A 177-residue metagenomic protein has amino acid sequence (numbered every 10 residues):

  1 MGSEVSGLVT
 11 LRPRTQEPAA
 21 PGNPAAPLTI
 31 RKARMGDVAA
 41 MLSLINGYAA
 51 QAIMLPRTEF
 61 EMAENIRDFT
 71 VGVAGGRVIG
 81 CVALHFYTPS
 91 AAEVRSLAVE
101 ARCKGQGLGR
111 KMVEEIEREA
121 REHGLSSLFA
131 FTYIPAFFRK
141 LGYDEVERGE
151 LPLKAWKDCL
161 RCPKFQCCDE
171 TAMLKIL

Functional and structural regions predicted by a protein language model:
G7-L55, V73, E170-A172: Short amphipathic alpha-helix that is part of the acyltransferase structural core
T29, E122-L128: Short active-site oxyanion
M35-G36, S43-A91, R95, E100: Acetyl-CoA-dependent GNAT
L97-K104, Y133-I134: A short, internal acetyl-CoA/4′-phosphopantetheine-binding micro-motif in the GNAT/acyltransferase core
G105-R118, A130: Conserved acetyl-CoA-binding loop-helix of GNAT-fold acetyltransferases
S126, T132-D158: Conserved active-site alpha-helix within GNAT-family acetyltransferase domains
L151-L177: C-terminal "cap" of GNAT-fold acetyltransferases
